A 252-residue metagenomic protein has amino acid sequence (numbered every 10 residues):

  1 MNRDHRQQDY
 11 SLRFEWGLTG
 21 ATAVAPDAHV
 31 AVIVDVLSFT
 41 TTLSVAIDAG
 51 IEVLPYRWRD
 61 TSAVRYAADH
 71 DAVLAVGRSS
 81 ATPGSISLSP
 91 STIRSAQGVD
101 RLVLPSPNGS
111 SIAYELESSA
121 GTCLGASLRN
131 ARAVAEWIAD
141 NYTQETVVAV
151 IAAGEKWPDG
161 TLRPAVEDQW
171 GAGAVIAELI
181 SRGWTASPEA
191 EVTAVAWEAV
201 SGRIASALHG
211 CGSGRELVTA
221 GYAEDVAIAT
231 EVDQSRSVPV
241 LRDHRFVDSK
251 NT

Functional and structural regions predicted by a protein language model:
M1-L12: Short glycine- and acidic-rich boundary segments immediately preceding or forming the N-terminal edge of structured
R13-P26, F39-L54, D60-S110, E117 (+1 more regions): Residues that scaffold, gate, or flank divalent-cation-dependent active/transport sites
A31-V34: Short hydrophobic beta-strand that contains or immediately precedes a catalytic carboxylate
E52, T146-V147: Residues at the starts of beta-strands that form the adenosine-phosphate
I86-G125, E136, Q144, L162-T252: Long, charged alpha-helical interface segments
S106-P107, S127-L128, V150-G154: Short, structured patches in soluble enzyme cores that scaffold and shape functional sites
G109-S111, N130-R132, E155-P158: Short, catalytically relevant binding-site loops at active-site mouths
A133-D140, V148-A152: Active-site C-terminal subdomain of aminotransferase-like
